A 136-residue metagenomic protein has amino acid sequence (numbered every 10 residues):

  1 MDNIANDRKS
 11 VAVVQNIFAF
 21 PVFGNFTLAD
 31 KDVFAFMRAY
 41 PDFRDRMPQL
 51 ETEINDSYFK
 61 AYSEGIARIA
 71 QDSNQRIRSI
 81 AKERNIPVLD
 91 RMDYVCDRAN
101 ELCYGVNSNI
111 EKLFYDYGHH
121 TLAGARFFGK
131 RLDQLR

Functional and structural regions predicted by a protein language model:
M1-R136: Extracellular glycan-modifying ectodomains
